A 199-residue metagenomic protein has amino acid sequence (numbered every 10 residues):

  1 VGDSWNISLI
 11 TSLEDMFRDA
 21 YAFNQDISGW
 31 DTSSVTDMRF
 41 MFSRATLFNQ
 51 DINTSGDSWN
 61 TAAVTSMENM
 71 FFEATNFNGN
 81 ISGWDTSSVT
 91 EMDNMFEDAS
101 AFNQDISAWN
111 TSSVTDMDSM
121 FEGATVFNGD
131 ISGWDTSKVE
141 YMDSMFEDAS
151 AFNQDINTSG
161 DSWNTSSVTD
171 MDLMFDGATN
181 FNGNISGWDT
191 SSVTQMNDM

Functional and structural regions predicted by a protein language model:
V1-M199: Negatively charged
